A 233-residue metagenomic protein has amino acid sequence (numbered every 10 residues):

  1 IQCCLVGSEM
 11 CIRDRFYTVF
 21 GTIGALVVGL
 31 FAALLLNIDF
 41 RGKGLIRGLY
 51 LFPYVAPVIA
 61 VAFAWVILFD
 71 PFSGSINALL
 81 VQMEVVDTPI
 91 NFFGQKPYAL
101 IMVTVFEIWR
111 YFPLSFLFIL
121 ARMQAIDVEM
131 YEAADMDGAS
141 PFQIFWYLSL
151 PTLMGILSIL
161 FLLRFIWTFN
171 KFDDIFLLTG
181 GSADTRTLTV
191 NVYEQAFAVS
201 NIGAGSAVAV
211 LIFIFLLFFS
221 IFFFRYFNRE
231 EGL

Functional and structural regions predicted by a protein language model:
I1-G7, C11-I12: Single conserved hydrophobic/aromatic residue that forms the stacking wall/gate of nucleotide- or nucleobase-binding
Y17-L51, A62-I67, A125, L216 (+1 more regions): Transmembrane-helix boundary motif in ABC transporter permease subunits
G44-Y50, L117-L157, E231-L233: Intracellular coupling helices
A62-I108, D173-R186: Membrane-interfacial helix termini and adjacent extracytoplasmic/periplasmic loops of multi-pass transporters
F63, K96-D135: Membrane-cytosol interface at the C-terminal ends of specific transmembrane alpha-helices in multi-pass membrane
F72, F112-I119, I156-G181: Non-cytoplasmic
L114, F169, D173-F213, L217: Interhelical loop and adjacent transmembrane-helix boundary motif in polytopic membrane transport permeases
L120-V128, A204-L233: C-terminal transmembrane helix and the adjacent membrane-cytosol boundary/short C-terminal tail of inner/organellar
